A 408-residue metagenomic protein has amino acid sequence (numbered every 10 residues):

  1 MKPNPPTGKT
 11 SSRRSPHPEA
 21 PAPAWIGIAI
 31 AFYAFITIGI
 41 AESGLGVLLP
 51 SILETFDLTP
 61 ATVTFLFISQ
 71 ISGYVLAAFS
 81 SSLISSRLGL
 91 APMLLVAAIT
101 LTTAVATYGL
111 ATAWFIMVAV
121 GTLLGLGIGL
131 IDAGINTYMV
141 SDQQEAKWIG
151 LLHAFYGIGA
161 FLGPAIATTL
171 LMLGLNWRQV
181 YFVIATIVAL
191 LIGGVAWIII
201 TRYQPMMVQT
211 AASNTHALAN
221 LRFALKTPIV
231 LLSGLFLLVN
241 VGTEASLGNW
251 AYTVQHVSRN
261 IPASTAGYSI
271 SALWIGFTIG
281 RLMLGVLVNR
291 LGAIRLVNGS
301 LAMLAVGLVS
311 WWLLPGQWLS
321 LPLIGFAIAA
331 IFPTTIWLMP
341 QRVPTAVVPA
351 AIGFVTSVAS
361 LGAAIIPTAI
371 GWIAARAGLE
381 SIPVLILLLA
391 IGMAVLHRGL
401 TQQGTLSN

Functional and structural regions predicted by a protein language model:
L45-G46, T227-S271, T278-I279: Extracytoplasmic gate region of multi-pass secondary transporters
D57, G89, L110-T112, N260 (+2 more regions): Helix-breaking motifs and short loop linkers at transmembrane-helix boundaries and internal kinks in secondary membrane
L76-F115: Conserved MFS/SLC helix-loop-helix module at the cytosolic interface between two early adjacent transmembrane helices
V120-F155: Cytoplasmic helix-loop-helix junction between adjacent transmembrane helices in 12-TM secondary transporters
L130-Q143, A330-P344: Intracellular juxtamembrane helix-capping segments at the cytosolic ends of symmetry-related transmembrane helices
L151-Y203: Helix-loop-helix hairpin linking two adjacent transmembrane segments in secondary transporters
L291-L338: C-terminal transmembrane helical hairpin of 12-TM major facilitator-type secondary transporters
T345-L379, I386: A late C-terminal transmembrane helix in Major Facilitator Superfamily
